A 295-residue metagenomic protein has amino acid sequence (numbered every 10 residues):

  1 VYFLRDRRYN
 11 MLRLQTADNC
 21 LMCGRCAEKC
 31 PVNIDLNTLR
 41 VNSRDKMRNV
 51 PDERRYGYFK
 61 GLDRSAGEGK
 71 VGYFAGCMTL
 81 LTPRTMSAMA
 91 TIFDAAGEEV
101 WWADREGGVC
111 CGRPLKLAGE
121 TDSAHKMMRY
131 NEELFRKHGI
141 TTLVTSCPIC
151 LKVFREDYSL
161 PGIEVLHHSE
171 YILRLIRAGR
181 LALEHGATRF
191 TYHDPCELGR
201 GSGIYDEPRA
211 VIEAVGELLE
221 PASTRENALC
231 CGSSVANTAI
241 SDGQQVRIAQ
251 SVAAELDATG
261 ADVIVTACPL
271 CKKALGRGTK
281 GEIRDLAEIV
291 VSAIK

Functional and structural regions predicted by a protein language model:
V1-P161: Iron-sulfur-cluster electron-transfer modules
C30, C231, I264, I283: Hydrophobic, well-ordered secondary-structure elements that form the walls of internal hydrophobic environments
A66-V71, E184-F190: A short, charged/proline- and glycine-enriched loop that marks the coil->beta-strand transition at the N-terminal
G72-Y73, T191, D262-V265: Conserved beta-strand elements of the Class I
A103, R177-R180, A187-S241: Redox- and metal-dependent alpha/beta enzyme cores, enriched for Fe-S-associated oxidoreductases and cofactor-handling
G139-T142, T259-V263: Short active-site oxyanion
L160-G186, A222-L229, T279-K295: Short, flexible loop segments at boundaries between secondary-structure elements
G243-D262: A short, acidic, amphipathic alpha-helical segment used as a generic capping/interface helix at domain edges
